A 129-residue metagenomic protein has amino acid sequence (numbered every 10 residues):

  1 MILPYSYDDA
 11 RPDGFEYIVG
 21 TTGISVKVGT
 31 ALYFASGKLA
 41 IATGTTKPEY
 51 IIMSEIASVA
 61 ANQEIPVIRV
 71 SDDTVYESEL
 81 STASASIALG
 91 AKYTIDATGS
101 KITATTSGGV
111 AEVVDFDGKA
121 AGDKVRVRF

Functional and structural regions predicted by a protein language model:
M1-F129: Surface-exposed, low-hydrophobicity beta-strand/loop segments enriched in small/polar/acidic residues
